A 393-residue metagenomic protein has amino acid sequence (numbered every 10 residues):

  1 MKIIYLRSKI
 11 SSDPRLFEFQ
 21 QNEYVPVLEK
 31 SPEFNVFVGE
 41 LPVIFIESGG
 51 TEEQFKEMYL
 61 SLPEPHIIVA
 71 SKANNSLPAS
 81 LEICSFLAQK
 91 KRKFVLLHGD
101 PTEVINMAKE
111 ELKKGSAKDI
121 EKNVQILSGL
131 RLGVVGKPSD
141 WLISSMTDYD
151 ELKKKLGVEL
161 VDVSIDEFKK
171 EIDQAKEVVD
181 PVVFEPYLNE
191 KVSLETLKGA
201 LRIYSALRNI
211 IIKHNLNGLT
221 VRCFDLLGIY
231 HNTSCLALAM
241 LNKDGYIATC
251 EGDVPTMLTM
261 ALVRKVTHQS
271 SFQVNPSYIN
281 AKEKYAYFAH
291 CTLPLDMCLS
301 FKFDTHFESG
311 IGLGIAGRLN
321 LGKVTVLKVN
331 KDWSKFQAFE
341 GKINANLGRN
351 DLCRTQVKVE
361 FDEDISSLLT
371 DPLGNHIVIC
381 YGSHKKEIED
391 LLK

Functional and structural regions predicted by a protein language model:
M1-E33: N-terminal basic/disordered segments at the start of proteins
M1-P14, S128-K137, T370-Y381: Short hydrophobic beta-strand segments
I10-S11, G49-G50, K137-D140, F224-L226 (+2 more regions): Short, glycine-/Ser/Thr-/acidic-enriched flexible segments
F17-Q21, L77-C84, S145-D150: Short, surface-exposed alpha-helical segments at coil->helix boundaries
V27-S128, S139-W141, A286: Cofactor- and metal-binding active-site motifs of prokaryotic enzymes that mediate redox/radical or nucleophilic
S85-V266: Conserved, well-structured core segments that form the ligand-binding/active-site neighborhood of functional domains
Y246-N346: C-terminal catalytic subdomain
G314-K393: Extended hydrophobic packing segments that form well-structured cores
